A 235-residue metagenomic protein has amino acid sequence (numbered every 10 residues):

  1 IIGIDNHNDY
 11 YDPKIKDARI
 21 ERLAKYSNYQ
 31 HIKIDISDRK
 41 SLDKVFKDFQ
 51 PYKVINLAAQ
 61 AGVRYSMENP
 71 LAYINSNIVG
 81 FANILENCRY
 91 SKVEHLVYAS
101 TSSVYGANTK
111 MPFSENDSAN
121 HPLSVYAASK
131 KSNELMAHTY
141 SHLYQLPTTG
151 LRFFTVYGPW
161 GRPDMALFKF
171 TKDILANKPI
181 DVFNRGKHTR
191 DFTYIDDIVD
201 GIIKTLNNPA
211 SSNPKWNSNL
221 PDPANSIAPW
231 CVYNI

Functional and structural regions predicted by a protein language model:
I1-V156, L206: N-terminal Rossmann-like NAD(P)+-binding domain of SDR-like oxidoreductases, especially those catalyzing
Y26, K187, P223-S226: AMP-binding (ANL) adenylation modules
V63, G161-R162, I180: Activation segment of protein kinase catalytic domains
M111-P112, P163-T171: A glycine/serine/threonine-rich, flexible loop-to-helix segment that serves as the NAD(P) cofactor-binding "lid"
N116-S118, R152-F154, F183-H188, N219 (+1 more regions): Short linear capping/connector segments at secondary-structure termini
L123, F154-D164, N184-D196: Glycine-rich "substrate-gating" loop/helix at the edge of Rossmann-like oxidoreductase active sites
H142, F168-D181, F192-Y233: Alpha-helical substrate-binding/gating segment
